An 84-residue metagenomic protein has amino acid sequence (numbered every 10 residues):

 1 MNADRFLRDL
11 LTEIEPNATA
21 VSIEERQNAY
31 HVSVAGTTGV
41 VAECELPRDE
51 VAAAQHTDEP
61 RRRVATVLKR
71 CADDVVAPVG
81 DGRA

Functional and structural regions predicted by a protein language model:
M1-S22, E50-A84: Negatively charged, low-complexity tracts enriched in Asp/Glu with abundant Ser/Thr
S22-L46: A short, structured beta-strand/loop element
